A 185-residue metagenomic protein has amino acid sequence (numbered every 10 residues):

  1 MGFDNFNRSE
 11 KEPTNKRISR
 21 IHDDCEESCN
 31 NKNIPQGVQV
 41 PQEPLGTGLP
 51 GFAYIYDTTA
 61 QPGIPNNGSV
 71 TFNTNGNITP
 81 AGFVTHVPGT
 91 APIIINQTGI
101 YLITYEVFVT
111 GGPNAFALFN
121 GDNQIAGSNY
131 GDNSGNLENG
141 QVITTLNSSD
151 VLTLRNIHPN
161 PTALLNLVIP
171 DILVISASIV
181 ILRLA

Functional and structural regions predicted by a protein language model:
G2-N7, E12, H22, P41-A185: Extracellular jelly-roll beta-sandwich "head" domains, especially the C-terminal globular C1q domain
S9-V38: N-terminal intrinsically disordered, low-complexity tails
